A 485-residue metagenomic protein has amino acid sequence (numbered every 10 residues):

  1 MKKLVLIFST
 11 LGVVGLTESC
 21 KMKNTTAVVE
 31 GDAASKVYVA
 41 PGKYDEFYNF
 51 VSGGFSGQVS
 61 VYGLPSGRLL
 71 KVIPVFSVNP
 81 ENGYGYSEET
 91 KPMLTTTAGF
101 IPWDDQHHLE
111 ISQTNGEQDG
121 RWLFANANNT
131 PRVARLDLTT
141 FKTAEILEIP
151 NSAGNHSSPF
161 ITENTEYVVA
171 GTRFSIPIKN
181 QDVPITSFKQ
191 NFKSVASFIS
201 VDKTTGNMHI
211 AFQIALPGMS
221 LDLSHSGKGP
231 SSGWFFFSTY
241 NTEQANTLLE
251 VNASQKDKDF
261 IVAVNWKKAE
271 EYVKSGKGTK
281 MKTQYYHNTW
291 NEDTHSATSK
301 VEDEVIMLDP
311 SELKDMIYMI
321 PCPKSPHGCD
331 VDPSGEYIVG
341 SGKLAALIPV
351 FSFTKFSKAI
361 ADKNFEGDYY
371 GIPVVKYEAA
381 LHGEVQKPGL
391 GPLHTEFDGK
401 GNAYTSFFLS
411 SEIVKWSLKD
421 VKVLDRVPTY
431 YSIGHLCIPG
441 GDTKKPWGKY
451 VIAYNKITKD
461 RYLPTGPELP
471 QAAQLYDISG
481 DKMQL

Functional and structural regions predicted by a protein language model:
M1-L4: Positively charged n-region of N-terminal signal peptides that target proteins for export
F8-G15: Bacterial N-terminal signal peptides
C20-L485: Predominantly soluble domains enriched in secretory-pathway, periplasmic, or organellar proteins
